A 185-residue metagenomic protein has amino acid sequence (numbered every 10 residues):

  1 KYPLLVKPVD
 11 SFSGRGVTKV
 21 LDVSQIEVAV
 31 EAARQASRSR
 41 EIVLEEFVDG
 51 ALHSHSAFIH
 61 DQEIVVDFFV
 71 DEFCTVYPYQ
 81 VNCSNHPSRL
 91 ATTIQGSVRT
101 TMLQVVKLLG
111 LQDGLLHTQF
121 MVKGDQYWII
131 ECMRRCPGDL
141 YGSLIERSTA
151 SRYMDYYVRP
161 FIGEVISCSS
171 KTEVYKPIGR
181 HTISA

Functional and structural regions predicted by a protein language model:
K1-L5, S11-G16, L21-V43: N-terminal beta-alpha lobe that positions the nucleotide/phosphoryl donor in ATP/NTP-coupled carboxylate activation
S13-G14, G50-L52, Y175-P177: Short acidic/glycine-enriched loop/turn segments that link adjacent beta-strands
K19, A91-Q95, R135, R147: Hydrophobic alpha-helical scaffolding
L21-D22, A57, I183-A185: Short beta-strand-to-loop capping motifs
S24, G50, T93, S97 (+2 more regions): Conserved active-site and cofactor/substrate-binding residues in soluble primary-metabolism enzymes
A33-E41, E46-S88, G96-H117, M121-I129 (+3 more regions): Phosphate-binding core of ATP-grasp and ATP-grasp-like enzymes
I145-R159: Gly/Ser/Thr-rich active-site loops/lids in small-molecule metabolic enzymes that frequently grip phosphoryl groups
Y156-A185: Peripheral (often C-terminal) accessory segments that flank ATP-dependent C-N-forming ligase machineries
